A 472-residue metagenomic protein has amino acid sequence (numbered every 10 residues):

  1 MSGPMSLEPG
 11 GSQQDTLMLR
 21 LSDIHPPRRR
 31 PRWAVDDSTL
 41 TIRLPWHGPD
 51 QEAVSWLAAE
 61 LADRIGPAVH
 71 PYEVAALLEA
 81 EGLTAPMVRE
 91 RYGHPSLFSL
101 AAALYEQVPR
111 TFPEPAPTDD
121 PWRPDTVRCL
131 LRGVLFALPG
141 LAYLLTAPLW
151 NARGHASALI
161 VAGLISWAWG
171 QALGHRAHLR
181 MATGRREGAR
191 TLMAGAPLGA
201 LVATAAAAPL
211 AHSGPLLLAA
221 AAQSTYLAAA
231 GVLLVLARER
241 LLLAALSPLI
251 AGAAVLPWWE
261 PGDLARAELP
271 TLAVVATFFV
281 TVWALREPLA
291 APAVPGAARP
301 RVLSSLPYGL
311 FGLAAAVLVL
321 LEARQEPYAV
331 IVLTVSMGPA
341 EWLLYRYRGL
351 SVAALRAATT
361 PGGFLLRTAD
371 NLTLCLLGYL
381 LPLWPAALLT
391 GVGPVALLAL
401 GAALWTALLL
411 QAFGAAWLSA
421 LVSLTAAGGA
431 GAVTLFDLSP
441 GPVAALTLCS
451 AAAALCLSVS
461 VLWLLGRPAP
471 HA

Functional and structural regions predicted by a protein language model:
M1-T126: Soluble N-terminal domains of membrane-associated systems
P4, M18, L141, L145 (+5 more regions): Core subunits and conserved enzymes of cellular information-processing and envelope-translocation systems across
S12, L19, W33, E60-D63 (+5 more regions): C-terminal transmembrane helix end/exit motif
W46-Q51, R123-W150, L243, I250-G252 (+1 more regions): Long, highly hydrophobic alpha-helical transmembrane signal-anchor segments
T84-P86, L179-G188, A357-P361: Juxtamembrane helix-boundary/capping and inter-helix hinge elements in multi-pass membrane proteins
E106-Q107, T111-E114, L141-L149, G170-Q171 (+4 more regions): Hydrophobic alpha-helical transmembrane segments
D120-L256: Core alpha-helical transmembrane segments of integral membrane proteins
G262-D263, L269-A472: Hydrophobic multi-pass inner-membrane translocation pores used for secretion and envelope-lipid/glycan export
